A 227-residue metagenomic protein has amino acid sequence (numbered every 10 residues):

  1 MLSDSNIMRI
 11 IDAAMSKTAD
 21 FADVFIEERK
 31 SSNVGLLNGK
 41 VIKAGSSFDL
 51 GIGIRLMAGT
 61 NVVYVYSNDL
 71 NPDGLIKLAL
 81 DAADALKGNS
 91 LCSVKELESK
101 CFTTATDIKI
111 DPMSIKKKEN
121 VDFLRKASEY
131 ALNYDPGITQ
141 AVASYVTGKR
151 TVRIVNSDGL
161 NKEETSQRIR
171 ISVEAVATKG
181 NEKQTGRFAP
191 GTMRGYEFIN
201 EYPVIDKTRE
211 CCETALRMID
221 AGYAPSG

Functional and structural regions predicted by a protein language model:
M1-G227: Active-site bordering "gate/hinge" segments that shape substrate access to catalytic or cofactor-binding pockets
